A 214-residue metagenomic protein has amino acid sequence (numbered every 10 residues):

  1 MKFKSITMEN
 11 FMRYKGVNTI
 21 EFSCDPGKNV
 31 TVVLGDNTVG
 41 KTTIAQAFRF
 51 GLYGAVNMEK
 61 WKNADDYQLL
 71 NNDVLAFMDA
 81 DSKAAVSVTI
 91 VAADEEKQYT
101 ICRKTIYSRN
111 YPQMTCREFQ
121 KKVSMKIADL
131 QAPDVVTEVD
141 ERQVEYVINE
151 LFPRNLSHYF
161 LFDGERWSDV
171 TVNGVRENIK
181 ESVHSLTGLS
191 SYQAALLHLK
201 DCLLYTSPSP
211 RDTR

Functional and structural regions predicted by a protein language model:
M1-N10, R103, E145-I148: Amphipathic alpha-helical domain-onset/packing element
K2-Y53, V183: Pre-Walker A-like glycine/lysine-rich segment at the N-terminus of P-loop NTPase domains
M8, D36, F162-G164, L189 (+1 more regions): Residues immediately flanking
S23, V91-A93, A128: A structural detector for beta-sheet-dominated domains
T31-L34, A45-N110: Conserved P-loop NTP-binding catalytic core
W61-L70, Q98-H158, V172-E181: Glycine-rich phosphate-binding loops of NTPases
D129, L151-L204: Coupling/switch segment of ABC-type P-loop NTPase heads
Y205-R214: Single conserved hydrophobic/aromatic residue that forms the stacking wall/gate of nucleotide- or nucleobase-binding
